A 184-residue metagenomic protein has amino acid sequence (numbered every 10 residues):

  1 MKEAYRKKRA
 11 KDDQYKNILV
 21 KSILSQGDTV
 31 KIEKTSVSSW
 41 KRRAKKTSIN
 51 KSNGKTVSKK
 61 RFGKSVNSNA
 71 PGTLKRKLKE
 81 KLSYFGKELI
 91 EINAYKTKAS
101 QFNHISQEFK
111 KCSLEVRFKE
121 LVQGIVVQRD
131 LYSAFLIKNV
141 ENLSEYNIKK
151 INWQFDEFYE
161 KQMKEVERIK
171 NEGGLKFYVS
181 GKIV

Functional and structural regions predicted by a protein language model:
M1-V184: Positively charged, helix-rich recognition surfaces that bind polyanionic ligands
